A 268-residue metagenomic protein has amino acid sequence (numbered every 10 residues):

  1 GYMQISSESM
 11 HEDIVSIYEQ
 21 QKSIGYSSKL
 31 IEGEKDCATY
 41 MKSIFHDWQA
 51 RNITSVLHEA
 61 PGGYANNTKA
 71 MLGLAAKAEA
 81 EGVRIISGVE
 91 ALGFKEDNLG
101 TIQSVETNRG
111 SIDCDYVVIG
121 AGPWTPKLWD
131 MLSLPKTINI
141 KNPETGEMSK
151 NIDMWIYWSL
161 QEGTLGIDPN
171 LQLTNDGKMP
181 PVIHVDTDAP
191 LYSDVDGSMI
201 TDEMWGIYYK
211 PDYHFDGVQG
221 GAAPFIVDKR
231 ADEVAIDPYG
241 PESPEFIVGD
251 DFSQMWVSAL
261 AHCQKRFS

Functional and structural regions predicted by a protein language model:
G1-S43, G206: Dinucleotide-binding Rossmann-like beta1-alpha1 core, especially the glycine-rich loop that anchors the ADP
I5, G93-F94, Y209-P211: A structural signal for short hydrophobic beta-strand segments in well-ordered beta-sheet cores
M10, E96-T101, H214-F215: Short strand-connecting beta-turns/loops that link adjacent beta-strands
I14-V15, E96, L128-D130, R230: Short glycine-/acidic-enriched loop or helix-start segments at secondary-structure transitions that form or flank
V56-Y116, G120-K127: Helical element adjacent to the flavin cofactor pocket in flavoenzyme catalytic cores
S111-M199: Central helical "cap/lid" subdomain
L165-S268: Active-site lid/adjacent beta-loop-alpha segment flanking the redox-cofactor pocket in flavoenzymes
